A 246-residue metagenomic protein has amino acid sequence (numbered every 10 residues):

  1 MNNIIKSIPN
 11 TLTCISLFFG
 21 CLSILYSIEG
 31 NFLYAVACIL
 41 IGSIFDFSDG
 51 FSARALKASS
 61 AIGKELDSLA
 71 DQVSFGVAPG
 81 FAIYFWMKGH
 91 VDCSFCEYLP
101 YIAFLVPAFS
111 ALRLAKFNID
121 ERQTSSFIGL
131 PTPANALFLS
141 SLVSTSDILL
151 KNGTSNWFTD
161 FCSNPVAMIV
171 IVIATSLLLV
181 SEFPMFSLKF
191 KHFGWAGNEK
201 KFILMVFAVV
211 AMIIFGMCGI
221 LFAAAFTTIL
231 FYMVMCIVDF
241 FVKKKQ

Functional and structural regions predicted by a protein language model:
M1-F47, F215, F222-T228, Y232-Q246: Topogenic membrane-insertion module of multi-pass membrane proteins
N2-T11, E65-L66, L188-E199: Short, amphipathic, aromatic/basic-enriched membrane-interface segments that mark the entry/exit of transmembrane
P9-T13, A55-F117: Multi-pass membrane catalytic core of lipid/isoprenoid biosynthesis enzymes
F18, I44, S48-S52, L69 (+1 more regions): Active-site His/Glu-centered metal-binding helix of metallohydrolases
L22-A37, P79-Y101, L142-A167, M217-F222: Helix-coil boundary and interhelical linker segments in multi-pass alpha-helical membrane proteins
F47-A55, L112-N118, V143, C236-Q246: Juxtamembrane membrane-interface segments at transmembrane alpha-helix termini
K57, A61, N118-S126, M217-G219: Membrane-interface helix caps and helix-loop-helix hairpins in membrane proteins
F127-Q246: C-terminal membrane-associated helical module and adjoining short loops/tails
